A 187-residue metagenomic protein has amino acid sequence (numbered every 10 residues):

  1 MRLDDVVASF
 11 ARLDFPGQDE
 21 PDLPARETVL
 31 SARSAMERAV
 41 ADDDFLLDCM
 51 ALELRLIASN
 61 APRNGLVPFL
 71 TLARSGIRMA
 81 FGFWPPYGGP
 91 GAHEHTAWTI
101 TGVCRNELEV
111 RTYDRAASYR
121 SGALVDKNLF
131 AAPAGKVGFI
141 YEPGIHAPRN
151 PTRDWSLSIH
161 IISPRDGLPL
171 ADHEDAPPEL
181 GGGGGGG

Functional and structural regions predicted by a protein language model:
M1-C49: N-terminal leader/capping segments at the start of a protein or of a new domain
I57-P86: A short glycine-rich, His/Asp/Glu-containing loop-to-beta-strand
M79-E94, A132, Y141-I145: Conserved short histidine dyad/triad with adjacent acidic residue
P86, T96-R115: Glycine- and acidic-residue-biased ligand/ion/polar-headgroup-sensing regions
I100-G102, R153-L170: A short hydrophobic beta-strand segment most commonly corresponding to one strand of the jelly-roll/cupin
R115-H146: Short acidic-glycine-tyrosine-enriched beta hairpin
A147-T152: Asparagine-centered strand-capping/turn motif at beta-strand->loop junctions
H173-G187: Long hydrophobic alpha-helical segments typical of transmembrane helices together with their membrane-interfacial
